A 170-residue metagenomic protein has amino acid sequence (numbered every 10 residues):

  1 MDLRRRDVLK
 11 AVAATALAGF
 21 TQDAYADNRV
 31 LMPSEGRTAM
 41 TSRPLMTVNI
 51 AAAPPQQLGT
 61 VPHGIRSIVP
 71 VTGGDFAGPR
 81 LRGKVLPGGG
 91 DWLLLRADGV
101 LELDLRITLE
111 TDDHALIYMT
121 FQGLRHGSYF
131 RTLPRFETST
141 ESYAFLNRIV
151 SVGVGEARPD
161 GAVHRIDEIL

Functional and structural regions predicted by a protein language model:
M1-L3: Secretory targeting signals
D7-A26: N-terminal export signals
D27-L170: Beta-strand-enriched cores of mature, soluble protein domains
